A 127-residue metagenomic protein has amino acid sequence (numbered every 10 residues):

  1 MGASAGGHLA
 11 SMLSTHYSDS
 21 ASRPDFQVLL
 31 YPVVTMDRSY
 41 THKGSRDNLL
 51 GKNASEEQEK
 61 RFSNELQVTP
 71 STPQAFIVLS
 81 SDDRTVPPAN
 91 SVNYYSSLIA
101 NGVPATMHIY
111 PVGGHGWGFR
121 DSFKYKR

Functional and structural regions predicted by a protein language model:
M1-K43, E59-K60, N64: Primarily recognizes the serine-hydrolase "nucleophile elbow" in alpha/beta-hydrolase and SGNH/GDSL folds
Y17, S45-R46, K124-K126: Short, hinge-like loop/turn segments at secondary-structure boundaries
R23-F26, T72-A75, N101-T106: Loop/turn elements at helix/coil->beta-strand transitions in domains of secreted/extracellular proteins
M36, D82-V86: Acidic catalytic loop of the alpha/beta-hydrolase fold
K52-Q67, T72-P73: Active-site nucleophile elbow and catalytic-triad environment of alpha/beta-hydrolase enzymes
S71, F76-L79, D83: Short beta-strand/loop motif that positions the catalytic acidic residue of the alpha/beta-hydrolase fold
P88-R127: C-terminal catalytic histidine-bearing segment of alpha/beta-hydrolase fold enzymes
